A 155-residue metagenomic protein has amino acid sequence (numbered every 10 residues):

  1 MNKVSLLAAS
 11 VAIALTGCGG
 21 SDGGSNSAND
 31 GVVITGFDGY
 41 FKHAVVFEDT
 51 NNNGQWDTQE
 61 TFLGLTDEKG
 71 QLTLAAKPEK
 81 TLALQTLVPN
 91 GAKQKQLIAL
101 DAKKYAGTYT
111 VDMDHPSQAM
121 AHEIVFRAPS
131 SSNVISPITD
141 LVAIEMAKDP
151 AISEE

Functional and structural regions predicted by a protein language model:
N2-A9: Sec-dependent signal peptide recognition, specifically the positively charged N-region followed immediately by
L15-G17: C-terminal motif of bacterial Sec signal peptides marking the signal peptidase cleavage site
S21-E155: Feature for extracytoplasmic/surface-facing segments of secreted or surface-associated proteins, emphasizing
